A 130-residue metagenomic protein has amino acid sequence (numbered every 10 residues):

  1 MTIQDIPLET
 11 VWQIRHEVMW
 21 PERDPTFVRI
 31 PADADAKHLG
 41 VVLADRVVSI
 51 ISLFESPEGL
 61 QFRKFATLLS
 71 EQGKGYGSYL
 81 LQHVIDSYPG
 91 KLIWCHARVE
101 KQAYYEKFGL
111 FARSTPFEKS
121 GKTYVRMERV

Functional and structural regions predicted by a protein language model:
M1-D33, K37-V47: Short amphipathic alpha-helix that is part of the acyltransferase structural core
A36-H38, K122-R126: Short hydrophobic/aromatic beta-strand or adjacent loop that forms the aromatic wall/cage of a ligand/substrate-binding
G40, R46-F54, Q61-A66: Conserved beta-strand in the GNAT
E55-F65, Q72, K119-T123: A conserved beta-turn-beta hairpin within the catalytic core of GNAT-like acetyltransferases that forms part
T67, G73-D86: Conserved acetyl-CoA-binding loop-helix of GNAT-fold acetyltransferases
D86-V99: Conserved GNAT acetyl-CoA-binding A-motif
V99-T123: Conserved active-site alpha-helix within GNAT-family acetyltransferase domains
